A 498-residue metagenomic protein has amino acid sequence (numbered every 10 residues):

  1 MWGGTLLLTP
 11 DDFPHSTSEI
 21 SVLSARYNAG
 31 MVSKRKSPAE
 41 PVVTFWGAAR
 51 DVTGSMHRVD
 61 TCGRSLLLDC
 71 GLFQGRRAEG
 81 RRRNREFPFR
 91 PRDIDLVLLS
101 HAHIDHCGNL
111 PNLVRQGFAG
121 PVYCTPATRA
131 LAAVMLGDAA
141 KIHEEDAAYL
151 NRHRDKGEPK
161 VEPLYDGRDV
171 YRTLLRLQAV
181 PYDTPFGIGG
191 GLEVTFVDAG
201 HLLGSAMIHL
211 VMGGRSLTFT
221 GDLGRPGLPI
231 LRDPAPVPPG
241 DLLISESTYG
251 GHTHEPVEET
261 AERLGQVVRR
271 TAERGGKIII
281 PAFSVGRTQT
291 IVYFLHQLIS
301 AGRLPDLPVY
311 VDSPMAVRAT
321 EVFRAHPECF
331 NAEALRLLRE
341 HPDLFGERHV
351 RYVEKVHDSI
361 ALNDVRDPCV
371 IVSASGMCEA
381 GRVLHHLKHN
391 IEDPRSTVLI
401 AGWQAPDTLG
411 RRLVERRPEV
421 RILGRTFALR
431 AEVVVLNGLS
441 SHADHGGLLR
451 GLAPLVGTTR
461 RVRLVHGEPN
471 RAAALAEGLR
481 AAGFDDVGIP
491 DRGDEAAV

Functional and structural regions predicted by a protein language model:
Y27, V32-R92, R172-R232, H357-D364 (+5 more regions): Core dinuclear metal-dependent hydrolase active-site scaffold
V32, A139-L202, P327-R366: Metallo-beta-lactamase
A49-G54, R58-G120, C124-L177, L223-D233 (+3 more regions): Pre-active-site segment of Zn-dependent metallo-hydrolases
C70, I94-H103, L110, V122-T125 (+9 more regions): Active-site neighborhood of phospho(di)ester-bond hydrolases with catalytic His/Asp-centered motifs
C70-Q74, D95, R215-T220, G224-P226 (+5 more regions): Acidic/glycine-enriched edge-of-secondary-structure segments
M207, P226-D312, T397-G402, V420-D486: Cap/insert and terminal regions of metallo-dependent hydrolase folds
V267-P406: Hard-cation-handling environments
